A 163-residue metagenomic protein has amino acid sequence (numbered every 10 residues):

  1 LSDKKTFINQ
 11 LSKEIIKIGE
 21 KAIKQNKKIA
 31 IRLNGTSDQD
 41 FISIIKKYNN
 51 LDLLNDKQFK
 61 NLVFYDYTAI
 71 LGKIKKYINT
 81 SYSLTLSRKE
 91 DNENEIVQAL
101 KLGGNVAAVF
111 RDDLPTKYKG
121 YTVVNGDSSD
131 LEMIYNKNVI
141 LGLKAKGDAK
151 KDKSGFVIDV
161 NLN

Functional and structural regions predicted by a protein language model:
L1-N163: Class I S-adenosyl-L-methionine
